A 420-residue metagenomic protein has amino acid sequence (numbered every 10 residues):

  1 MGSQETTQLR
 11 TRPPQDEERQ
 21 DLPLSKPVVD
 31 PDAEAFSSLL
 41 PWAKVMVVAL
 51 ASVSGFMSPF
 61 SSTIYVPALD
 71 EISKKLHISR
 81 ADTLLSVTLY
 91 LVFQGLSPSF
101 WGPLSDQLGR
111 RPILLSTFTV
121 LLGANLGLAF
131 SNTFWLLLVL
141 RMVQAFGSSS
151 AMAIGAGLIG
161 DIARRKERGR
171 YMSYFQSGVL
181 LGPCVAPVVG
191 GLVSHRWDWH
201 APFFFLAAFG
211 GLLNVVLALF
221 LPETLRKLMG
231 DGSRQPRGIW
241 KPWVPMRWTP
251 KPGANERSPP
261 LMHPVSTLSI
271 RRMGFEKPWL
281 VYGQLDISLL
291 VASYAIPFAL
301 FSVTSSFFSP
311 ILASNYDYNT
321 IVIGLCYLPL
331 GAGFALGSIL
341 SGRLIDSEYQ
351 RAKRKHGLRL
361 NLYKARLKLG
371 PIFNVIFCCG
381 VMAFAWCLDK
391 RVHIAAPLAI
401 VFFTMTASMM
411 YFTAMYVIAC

Functional and structural regions predicted by a protein language model:
M1-S61, D70, K74: Cytosolic juxtamembrane N-terminal segment immediately preceding the first transmembrane helix of multi-pass
G2-S3, L39-P41, R168-R170, H195-L285 (+2 more regions): Central mid-sequence intracellular linker of multi-pass
A43-R80, L96, W101, A151 (+1 more regions): Extracytoplasmic
S61, L76-H77, L108-G109, F130-L136 (+3 more regions): Helix-breaking motifs and short loop linkers at transmembrane-helix boundaries and internal kinks in secondary membrane
I72-S73, L104-S105, G127, V189-W197 (+2 more regions): Interfacial helix-cap and linker-helix signal at transmembrane-aqueous boundaries of multi-pass secondary transporters
L96-W135: Conserved MFS/SLC helix-loop-helix module at the cytosolic interface between two early adjacent transmembrane helices
L140-L180: Cytoplasmic helix-loop-helix junction between adjacent transmembrane helices in 12-TM secondary transporters
E276-S338, Y411-C420: Extracytoplasmic gate region of multi-pass secondary transporters
